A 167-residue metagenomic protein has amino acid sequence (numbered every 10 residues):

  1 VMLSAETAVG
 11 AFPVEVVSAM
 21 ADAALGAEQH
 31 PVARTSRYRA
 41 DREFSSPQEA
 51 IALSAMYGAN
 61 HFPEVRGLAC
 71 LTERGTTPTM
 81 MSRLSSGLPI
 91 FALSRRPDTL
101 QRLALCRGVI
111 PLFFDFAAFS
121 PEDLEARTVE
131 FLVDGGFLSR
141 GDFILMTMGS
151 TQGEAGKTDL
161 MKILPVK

Functional and structural regions predicted by a protein language model:
V1-V9, R37-D41, L84-L88, I110-F116: Short beta-alpha connecting loops at secondary-structure transitions that line or flank enzyme active sites
L3-A5, A27-A40, V65-R66, S139-D142: Flexible, glycine/charged-enriched surface loops at secondary-structure junctions
A5-V9, R39, T72-T76, L93-D98 (+2 more regions): Short, ordered loop/turn segments at secondary-structure junctions
T7-H30, K162-I163: C-terminal helical cap(s) of enzyme catalytic domains, especially alpha/beta-barrels
A19-A55: Long, charged amphipathic helices and adjacent flexible linkers at domain junctions
E49-V65, L124-G136, D142: Phosphate-interacting basic helix/loop segments used at nucleotide- and nucleic-acid interfaces
T79, S85-L124: Nucleotide-binding motor/catalytic cores of P-loop/tubulin-like NTPases across gene-expression machines
I110-F113, A126-F131, T158-K167: Beta-strand/loop-dominated core regions that host nucleotide or nucleotide-derived cofactor-binding catalytic loops
